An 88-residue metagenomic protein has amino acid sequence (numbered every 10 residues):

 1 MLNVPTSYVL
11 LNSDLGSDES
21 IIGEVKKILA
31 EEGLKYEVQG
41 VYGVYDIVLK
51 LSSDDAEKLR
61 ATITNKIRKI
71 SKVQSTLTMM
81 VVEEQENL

Functional and structural regions predicted by a protein language model:
M1-L88: A compositional/biophysical signature of low hydrophobicity enriched in polar/charged and small residues
